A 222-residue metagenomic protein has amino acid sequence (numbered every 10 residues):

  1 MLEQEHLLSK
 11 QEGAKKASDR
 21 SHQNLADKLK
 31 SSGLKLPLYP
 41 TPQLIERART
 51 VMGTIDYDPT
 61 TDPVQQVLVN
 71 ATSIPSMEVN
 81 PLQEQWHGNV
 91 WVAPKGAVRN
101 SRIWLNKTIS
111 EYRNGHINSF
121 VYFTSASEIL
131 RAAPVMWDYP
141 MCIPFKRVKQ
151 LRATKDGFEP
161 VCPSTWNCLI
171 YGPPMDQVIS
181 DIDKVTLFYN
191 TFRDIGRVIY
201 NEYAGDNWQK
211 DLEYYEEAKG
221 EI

Functional and structural regions predicted by a protein language model:
M1-I222: Class I S-adenosyl-L-methionine-dependent methyltransferase catalytic core
